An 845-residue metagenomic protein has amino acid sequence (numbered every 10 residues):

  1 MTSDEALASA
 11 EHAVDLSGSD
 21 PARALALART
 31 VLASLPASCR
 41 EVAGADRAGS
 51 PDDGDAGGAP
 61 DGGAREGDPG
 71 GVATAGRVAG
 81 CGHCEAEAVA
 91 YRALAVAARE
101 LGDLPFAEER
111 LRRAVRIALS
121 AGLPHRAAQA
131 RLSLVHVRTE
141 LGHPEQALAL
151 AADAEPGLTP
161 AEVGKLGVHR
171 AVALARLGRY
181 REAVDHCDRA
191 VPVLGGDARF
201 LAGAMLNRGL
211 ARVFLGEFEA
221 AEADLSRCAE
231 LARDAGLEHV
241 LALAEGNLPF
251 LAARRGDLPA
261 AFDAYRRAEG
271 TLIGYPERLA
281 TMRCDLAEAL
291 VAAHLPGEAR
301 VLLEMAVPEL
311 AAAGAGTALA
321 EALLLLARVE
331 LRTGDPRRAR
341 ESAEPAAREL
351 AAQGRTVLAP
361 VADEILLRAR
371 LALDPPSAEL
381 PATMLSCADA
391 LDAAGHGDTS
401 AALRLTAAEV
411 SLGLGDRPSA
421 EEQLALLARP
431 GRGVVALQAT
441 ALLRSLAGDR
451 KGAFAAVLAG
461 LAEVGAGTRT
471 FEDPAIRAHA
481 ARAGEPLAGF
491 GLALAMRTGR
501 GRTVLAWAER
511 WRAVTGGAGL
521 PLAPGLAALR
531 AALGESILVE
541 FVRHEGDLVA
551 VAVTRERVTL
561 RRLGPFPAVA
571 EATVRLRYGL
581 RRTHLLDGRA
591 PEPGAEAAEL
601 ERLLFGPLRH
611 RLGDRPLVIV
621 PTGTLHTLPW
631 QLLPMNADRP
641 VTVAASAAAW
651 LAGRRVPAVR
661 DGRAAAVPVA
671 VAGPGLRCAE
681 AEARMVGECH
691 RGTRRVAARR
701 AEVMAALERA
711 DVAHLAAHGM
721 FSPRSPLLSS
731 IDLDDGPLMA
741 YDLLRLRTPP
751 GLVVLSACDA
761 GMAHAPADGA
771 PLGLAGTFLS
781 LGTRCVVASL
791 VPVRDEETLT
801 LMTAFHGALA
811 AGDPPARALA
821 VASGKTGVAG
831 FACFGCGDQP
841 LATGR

Functional and structural regions predicted by a protein language model:
L7-S19, V89-G102, R126-G142, E162-G178 (+8 more regions): Tandem amphipathic alpha-helical repeat scaffolds
P21, L104, P124, P144 (+13 more regions): TPR-repeat structural position
L32-C39, V115-I117, A152-G157, D188-V193 (+8 more regions): Amphipathic alpha-helical segments of tetratricopeptide repeats
H83, D103, G122-L123, L158-T159 (+10 more regions): Short coil/turn linker motifs that delimit alpha-helical repeat modules in TPR/alpha-solenoid proteins
L442-V667, C678-A681, M685, E702-L715 (+2 more regions): Charged, well-ordered internal alpha-helical segments
A647-R654, A672-P674, D711-L809, D813-P814: Catalytic cores of nucleophile-dependent amide-cleaving enzymes
T798-R845: An often Trp-containing, charged/polar helix-loop segment at the C-terminal end of enzyme catalytic cores
